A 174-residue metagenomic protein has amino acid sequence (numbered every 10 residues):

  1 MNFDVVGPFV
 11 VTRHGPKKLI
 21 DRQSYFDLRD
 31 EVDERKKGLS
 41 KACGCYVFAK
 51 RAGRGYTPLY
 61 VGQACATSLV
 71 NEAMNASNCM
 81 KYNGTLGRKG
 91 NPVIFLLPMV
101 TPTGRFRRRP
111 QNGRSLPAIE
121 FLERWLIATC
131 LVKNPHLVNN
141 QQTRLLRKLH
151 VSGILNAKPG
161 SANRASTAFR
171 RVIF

Functional and structural regions predicted by a protein language model:
M1-C45, K50-L59, C65-F174: Boundary/linker segments flanking structured domains
